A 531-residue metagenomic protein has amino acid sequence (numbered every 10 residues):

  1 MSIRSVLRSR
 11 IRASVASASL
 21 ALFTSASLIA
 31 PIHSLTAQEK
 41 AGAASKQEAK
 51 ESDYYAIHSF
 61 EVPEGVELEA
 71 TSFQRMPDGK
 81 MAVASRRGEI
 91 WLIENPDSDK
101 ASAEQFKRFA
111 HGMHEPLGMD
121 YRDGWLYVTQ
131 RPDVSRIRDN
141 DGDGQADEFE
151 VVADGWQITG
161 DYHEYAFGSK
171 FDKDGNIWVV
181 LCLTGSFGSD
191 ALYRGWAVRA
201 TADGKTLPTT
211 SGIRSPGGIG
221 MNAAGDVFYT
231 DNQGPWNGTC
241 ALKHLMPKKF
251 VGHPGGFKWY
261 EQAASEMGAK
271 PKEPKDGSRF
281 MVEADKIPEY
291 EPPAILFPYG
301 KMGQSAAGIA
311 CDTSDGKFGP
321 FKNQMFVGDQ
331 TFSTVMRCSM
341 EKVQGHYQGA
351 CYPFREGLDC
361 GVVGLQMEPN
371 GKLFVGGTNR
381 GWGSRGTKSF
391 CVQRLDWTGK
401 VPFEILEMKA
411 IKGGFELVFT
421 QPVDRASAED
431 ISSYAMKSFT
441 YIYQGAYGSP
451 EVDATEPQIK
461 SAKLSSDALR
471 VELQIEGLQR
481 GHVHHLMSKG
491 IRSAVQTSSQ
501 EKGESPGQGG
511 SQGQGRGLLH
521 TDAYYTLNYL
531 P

Functional and structural regions predicted by a protein language model:
M1-S14: N-terminal secretory signal peptides that target proteins for export/translocation
S14-P31: Bacterial N-terminal signal peptides
Q38-G414, R425: Beta-propeller domains with acidic blade repeats across secreted/periplasmic ectodomains and cytosolic WD/CNH propellers
G413-L417, V471: Structural beta-strand segments of beta-rich domains
T420-S461, L486-T497, T521-Y524: Short, surface-exposed alpha-helix to beta-strand junction/turn motifs within ectodomains of secreted and cell-envelope
K463-D467: Blade-terminus and WD-like Trp-Asp/Gly-His loop motifs, strongest in beta-propeller folds
G477-H482: Surface-exposed, short loops/turns at beta-strand junctions within beta-sandwich domains
Q496, Q500-K502, P506-R516: Intrinsically disordered, low-complexity repeat/linker tracts enriched for polar/charged residues
